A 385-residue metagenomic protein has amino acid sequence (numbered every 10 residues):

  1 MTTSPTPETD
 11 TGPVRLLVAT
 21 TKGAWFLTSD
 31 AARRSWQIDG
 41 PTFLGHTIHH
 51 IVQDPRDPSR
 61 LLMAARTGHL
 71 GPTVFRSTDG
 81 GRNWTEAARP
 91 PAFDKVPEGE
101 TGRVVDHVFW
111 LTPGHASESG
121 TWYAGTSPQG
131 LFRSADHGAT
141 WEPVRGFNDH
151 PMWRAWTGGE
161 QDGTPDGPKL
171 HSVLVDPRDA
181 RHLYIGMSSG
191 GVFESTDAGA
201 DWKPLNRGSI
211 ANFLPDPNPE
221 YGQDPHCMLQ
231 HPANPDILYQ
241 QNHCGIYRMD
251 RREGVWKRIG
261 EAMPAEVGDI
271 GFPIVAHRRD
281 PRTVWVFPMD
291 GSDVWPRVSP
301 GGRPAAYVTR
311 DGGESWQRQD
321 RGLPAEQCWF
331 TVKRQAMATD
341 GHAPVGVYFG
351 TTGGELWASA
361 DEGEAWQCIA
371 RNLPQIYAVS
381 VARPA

Functional and structural regions predicted by a protein language model:
M1-A385: Extracellular glycan-interacting surfaces
